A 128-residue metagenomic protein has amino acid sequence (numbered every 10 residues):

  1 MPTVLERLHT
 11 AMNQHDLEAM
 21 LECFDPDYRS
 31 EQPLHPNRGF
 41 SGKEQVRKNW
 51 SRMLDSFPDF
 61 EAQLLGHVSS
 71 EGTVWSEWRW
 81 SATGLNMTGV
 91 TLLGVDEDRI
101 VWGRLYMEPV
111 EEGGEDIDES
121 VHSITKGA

Functional and structural regions predicted by a protein language model:
E6-T10: Amphipathic alpha-helical repeat scaffolds
A11, R47-A128: A beta-strand edge to alpha-helix "cap/lid" segment located at domain peripheries
M12-H15, L34: Conserved short acidic donor-positioning loop in nucleotide-sugar-dependent glycosyltransferases
Q14-R29: Short, well-ordered alpha-helical segments enriched in acidic and aromatic residues
F24, Q32, R104: Short, flexible helix/strand-to-coil boundary loops that buttress conserved ligand/catalytic motifs in alpha/beta
R29-S41, M53-D55: A short gly/proline-enriched turn/hairpin at secondary-structure junctions
